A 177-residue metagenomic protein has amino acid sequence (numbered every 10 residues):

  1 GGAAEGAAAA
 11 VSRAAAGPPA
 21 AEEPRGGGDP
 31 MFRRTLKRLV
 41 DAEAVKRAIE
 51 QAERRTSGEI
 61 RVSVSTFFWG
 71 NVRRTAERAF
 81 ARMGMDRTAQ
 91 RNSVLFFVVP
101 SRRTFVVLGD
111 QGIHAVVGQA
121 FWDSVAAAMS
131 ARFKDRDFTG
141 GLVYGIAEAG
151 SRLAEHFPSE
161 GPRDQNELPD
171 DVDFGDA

Functional and structural regions predicted by a protein language model:
G1-S93, V98-A177: A structural boundary signal for the start of the first folded domain, especially the loop/turn and N-capping region
